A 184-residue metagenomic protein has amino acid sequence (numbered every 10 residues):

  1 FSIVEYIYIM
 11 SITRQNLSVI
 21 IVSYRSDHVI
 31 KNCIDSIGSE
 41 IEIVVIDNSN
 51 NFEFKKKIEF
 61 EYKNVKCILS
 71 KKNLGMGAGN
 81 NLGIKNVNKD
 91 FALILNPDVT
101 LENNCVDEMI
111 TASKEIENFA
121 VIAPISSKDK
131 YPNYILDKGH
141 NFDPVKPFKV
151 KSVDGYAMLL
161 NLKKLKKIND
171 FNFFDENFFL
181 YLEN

Functional and structural regions predicted by a protein language model:
I21-S39: Short, well-formed alpha-helical segments that are part of the catalytic scaffolds of diverse glycosyltransferases
S36, D47-K55: A conserved acidic beta->alpha catalytic loop
I41-N50, I68-S70: Short beta-strand/loop segment that forms part of the nucleotide-sugar
S70-V87: Glycine-rich, basic loop-to-helix element that forms the pyrophosphate-binding segment of sugar-nucleotide handling
A92: Short aromatic/hydrophobic "clamp" motif used to bind/position activated sugar donors
N104-Y134: Conserved donor NDP-sugar-binding/catalytic core segment of glycosyltransferases
P132-A157: Short, flexible, basic/aromatic active-site loop/helix in glycosyltransferases
N169-N184: Donor nucleotide-sugar recognition loop
